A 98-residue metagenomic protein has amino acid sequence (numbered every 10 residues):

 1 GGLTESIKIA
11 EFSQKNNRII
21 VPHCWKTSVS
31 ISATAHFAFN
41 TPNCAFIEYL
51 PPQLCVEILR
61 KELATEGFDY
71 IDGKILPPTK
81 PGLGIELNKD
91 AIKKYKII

Functional and structural regions predicted by a protein language model:
G1-D72: Shared catalytic-loop signature of beta/alpha-barrel
L54-I98: C-terminal extensions of enzymes
